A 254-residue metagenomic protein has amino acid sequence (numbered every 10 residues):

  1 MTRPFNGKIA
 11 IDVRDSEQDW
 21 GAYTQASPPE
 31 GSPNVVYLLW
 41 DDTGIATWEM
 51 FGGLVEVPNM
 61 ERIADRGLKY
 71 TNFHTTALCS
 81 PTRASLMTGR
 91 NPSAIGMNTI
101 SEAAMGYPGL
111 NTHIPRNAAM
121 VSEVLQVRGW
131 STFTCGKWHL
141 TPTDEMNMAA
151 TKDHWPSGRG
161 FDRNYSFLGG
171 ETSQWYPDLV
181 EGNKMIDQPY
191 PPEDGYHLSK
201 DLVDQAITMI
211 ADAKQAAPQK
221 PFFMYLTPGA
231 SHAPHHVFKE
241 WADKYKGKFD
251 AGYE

Functional and structural regions predicted by a protein language model:
M1-E254: Formylglycine-dependent sulfatase
